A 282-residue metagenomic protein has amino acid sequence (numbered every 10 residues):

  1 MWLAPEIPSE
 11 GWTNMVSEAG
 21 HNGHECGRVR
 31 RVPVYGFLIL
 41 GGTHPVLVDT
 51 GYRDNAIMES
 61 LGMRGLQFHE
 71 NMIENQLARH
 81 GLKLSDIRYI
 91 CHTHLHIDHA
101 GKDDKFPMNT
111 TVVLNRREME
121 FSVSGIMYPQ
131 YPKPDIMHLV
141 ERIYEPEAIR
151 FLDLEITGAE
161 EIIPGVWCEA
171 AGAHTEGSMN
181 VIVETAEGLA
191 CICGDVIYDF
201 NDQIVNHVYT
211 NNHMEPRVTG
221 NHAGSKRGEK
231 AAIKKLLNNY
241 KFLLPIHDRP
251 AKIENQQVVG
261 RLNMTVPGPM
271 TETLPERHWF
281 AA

Functional and structural regions predicted by a protein language model:
M1-A56, S60-M63, K235-N239, R261 (+1 more regions): Zn-dependent metallo-beta-lactamase
W2, T50-Y52, L95, E118 (+3 more regions): Active-site metal-binding loops of divalent metal-dependent hydrolases
G36-L40, V46, N55, L154-A186: Core dinuclear metal-dependent hydrolase active-site scaffold
I39, D49, I87, H94 (+6 more regions): Divalent metal-coordination and catalytic microenvironments
H44-V46, Y89, T111, G188-I192 (+1 more regions): Structural motif
A56, Q130-Y131, T157-E160, E176-E254: Metallo-beta-lactamase
M63-L114: Active-site metal-binding motif and surrounding structural segment of the metallo-beta-lactamase
F68-L82, D86, R116-A170, R217-K241 (+1 more regions): Metallo-beta-lactamase
